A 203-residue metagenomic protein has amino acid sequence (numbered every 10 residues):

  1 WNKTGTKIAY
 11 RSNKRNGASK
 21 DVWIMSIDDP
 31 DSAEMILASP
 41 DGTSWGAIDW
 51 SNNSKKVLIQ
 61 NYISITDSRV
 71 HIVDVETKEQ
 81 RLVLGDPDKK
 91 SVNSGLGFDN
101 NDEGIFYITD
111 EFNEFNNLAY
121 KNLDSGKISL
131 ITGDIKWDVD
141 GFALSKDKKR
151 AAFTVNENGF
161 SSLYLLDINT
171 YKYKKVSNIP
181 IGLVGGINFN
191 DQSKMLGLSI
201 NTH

Functional and structural regions predicted by a protein language model:
W1-H203: Peripheral, non-catalytic segments that deliver or gate enzyme domains
